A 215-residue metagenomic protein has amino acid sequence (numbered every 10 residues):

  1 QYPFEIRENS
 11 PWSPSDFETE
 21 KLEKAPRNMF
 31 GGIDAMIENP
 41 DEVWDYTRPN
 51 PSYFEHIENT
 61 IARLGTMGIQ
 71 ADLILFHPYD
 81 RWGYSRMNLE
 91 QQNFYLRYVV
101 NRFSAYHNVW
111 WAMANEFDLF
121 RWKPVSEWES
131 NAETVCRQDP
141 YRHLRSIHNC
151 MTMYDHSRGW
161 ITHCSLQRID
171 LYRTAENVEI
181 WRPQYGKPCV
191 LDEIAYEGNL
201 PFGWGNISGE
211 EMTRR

Functional and structural regions predicted by a protein language model:
Q1-T174: Active-site mouth of glycoside hydrolases
I69, P140-R142, R158-R215: Catalytic-core region of carbohydrate-active enzymes that cleave or remodel glycosidic bonds
